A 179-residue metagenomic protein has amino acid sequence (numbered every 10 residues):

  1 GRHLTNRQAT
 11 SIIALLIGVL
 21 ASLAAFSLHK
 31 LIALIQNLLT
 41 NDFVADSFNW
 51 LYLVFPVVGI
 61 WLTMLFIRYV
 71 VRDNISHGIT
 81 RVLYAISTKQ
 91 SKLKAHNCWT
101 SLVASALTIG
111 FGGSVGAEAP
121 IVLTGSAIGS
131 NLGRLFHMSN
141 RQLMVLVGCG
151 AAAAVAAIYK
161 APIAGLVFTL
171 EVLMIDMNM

Functional and structural regions predicted by a protein language model:
G1-M179: Alpha-helical transmembrane segments and immediately membrane-proximal extracytoplasmic
